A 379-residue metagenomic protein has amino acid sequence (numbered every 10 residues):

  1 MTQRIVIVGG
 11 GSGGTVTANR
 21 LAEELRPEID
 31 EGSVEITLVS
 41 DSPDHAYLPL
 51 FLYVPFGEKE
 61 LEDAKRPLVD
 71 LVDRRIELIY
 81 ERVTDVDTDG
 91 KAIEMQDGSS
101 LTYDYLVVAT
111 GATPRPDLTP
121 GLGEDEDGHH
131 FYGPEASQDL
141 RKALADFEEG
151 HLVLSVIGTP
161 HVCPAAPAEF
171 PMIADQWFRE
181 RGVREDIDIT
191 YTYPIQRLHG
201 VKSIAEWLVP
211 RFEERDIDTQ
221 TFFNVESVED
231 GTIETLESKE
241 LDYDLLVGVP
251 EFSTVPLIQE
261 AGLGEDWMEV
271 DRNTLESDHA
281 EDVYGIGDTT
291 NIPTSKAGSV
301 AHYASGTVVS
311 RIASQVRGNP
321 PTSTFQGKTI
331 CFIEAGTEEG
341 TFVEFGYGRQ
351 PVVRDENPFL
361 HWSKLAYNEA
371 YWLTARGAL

Functional and structural regions predicted by a protein language model:
T2, I76-E169, Q176-G182, V247: FAD-binding core/adjacent interface of flavoenzyme oxidoreductases
T2-I76, G158-K202: Beta1-alpha1 glycine-rich phosphate/pyrophosphate-binding loop at the start of Rossmann-like nucleotide-binding domains
G10, D97, T110-G111, E237 (+2 more regions): Glycine-rich, N-terminal phosphate-binding loop of Rossmann-like dinucleotide-binding domains
A18, Q176, A301-G327: Internal hydrophobic alpha-helix adjacent to the cofactor/substrate pocket in enzyme cavities
G32-T37, I76-V86, I93, L101 (+1 more regions): A Rossmann-like FAD-binding core segment of flavoenzymes
P114, G123-E148, E240-G306, S310-S314: FAD-site-proximal beta/loop scaffold in flavoenzymes
A313-V352: Active-site-proximal substrate-binding core of FAD-dependent oxidoreductases
T337-L379: C-terminal auxiliary extensions adjacent to catalytic cores
